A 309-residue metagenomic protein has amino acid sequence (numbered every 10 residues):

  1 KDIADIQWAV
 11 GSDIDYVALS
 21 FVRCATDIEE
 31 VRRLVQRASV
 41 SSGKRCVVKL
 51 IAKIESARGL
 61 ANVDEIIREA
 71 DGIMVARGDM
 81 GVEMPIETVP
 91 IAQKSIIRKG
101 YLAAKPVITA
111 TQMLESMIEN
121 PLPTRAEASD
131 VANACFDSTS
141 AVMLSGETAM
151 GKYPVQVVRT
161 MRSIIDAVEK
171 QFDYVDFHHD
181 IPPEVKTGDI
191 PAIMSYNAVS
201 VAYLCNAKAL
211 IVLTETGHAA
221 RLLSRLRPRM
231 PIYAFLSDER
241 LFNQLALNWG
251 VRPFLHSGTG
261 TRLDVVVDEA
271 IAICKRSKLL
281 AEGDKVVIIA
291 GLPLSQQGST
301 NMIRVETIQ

Functional and structural regions predicted by a protein language model:
K1-Q309: Non-catalytic helical/linker scaffolds that mediate oligomerization, partner binding, and domain coupling around large
